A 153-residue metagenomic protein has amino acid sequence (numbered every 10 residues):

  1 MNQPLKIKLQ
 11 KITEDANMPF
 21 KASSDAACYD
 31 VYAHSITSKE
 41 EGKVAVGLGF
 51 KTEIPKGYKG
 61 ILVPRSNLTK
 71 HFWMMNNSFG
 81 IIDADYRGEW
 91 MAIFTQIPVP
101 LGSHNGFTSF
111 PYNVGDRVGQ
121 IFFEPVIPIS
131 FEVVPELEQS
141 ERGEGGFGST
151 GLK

Functional and structural regions predicted by a protein language model:
M1-K153: DUTPase catalytic domain/fold
